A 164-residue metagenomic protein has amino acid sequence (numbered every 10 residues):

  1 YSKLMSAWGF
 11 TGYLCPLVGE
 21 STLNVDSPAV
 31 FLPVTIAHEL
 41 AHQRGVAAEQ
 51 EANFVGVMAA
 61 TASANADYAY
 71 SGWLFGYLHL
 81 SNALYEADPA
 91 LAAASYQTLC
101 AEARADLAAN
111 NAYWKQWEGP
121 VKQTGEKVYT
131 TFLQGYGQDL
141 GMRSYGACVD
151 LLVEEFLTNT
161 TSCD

Functional and structural regions predicted by a protein language model:
Y1-G76: Acidic/His-rich structured neighborhood in mature extracellular/periplasmic domains
Y1-S2, C15-T22, A93-S95, Y129-G137: Charged, low-complexity, helix/coiled-coil-prone segments
K3, E20, E39, E49-E51 (+6 more regions): Glutamate identity and glutamate-enriched acidic tracts
M5-T11, N82-L91, A108-A112, E155-D164: Short, charged low-complexity intrinsically disordered segments located at boundaries of structured domains
V25, L40, R44-A48, G56-A64 (+5 more regions): Sec/Tat-exported extracytoplasmic proteins
P28, D88-P89, S144: Alpha-helix capping and helix-coil boundary motifs
F54-A109: Active-site/pore-lining binding-face segments in mid-to-C-terminal subdomains
L99-D164: Pan-zinc metallopeptidase signature
